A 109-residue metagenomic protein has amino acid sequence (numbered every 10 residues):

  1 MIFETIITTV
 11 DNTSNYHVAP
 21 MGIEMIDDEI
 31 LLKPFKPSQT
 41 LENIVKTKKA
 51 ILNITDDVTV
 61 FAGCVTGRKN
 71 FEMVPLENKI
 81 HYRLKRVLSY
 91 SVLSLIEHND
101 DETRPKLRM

Functional and structural regions predicted by a protein language model:
M1-V60: N-terminal structural module
T5, Y90-L95: Small-residue-enriched segments and motifs
V10, H81, I96-H98: Residue-level recognition of beta-strand microenvironments
F35-P37, V65-I80: Short acidic (Asp/Glu) patches
N53, V92-S94, R108: Residue-level recognition of well-ordered beta-strand positions that form the cores of beta-sheet-rich folds across
V60-C64, N99-E102: Short acidic/glycine-rich loop or secondary-structure boundary segments that cap or lie
Y82-S91: Short coil-to-beta-strand transition motifs
I96-M109: Flexible glycine-rich active-site/ligand-binding loops centered on an Asp-His dyad
